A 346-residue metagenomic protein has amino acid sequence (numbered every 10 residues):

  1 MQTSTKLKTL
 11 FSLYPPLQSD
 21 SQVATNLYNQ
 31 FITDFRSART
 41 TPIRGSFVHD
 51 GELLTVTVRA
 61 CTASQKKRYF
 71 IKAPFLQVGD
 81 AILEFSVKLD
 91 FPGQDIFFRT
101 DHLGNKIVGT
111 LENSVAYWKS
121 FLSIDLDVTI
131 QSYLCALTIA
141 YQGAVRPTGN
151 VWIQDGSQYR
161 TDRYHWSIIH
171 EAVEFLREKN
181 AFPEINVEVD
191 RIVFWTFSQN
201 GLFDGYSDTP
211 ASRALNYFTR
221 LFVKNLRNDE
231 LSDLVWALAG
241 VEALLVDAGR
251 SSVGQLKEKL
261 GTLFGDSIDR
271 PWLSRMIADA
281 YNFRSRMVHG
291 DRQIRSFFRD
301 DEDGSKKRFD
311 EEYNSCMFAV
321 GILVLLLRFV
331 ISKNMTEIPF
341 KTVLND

Functional and structural regions predicted by a protein language model:
M1-S232, E312-N345: Charged, non-catalytic interaction/linker regions at domain boundaries that couple catalytic cores to substrate
D208-N216, L256-E258, D291-F298: Active-site-adjacent bridging/hinge elements
S212-F222, V241, G261, A278-Y281: Hydrophobic core segments within long, regular secondary-structure runs in both alpha- and beta-rich folds
L221-N225, V241-A248, L263-F264, D291 (+3 more regions): Generic structural signal for hydrophobic core residues of well-folded globular domains
S232, A243-S251, Y281, V288-H289 (+1 more regions): Long amphipathic alpha-helical segments
L234-S274: Flexible secondary-structure boundary motifs
P271-D279, F283, M287-N345: Charge-enriched, short contiguous segments at helix-coil
